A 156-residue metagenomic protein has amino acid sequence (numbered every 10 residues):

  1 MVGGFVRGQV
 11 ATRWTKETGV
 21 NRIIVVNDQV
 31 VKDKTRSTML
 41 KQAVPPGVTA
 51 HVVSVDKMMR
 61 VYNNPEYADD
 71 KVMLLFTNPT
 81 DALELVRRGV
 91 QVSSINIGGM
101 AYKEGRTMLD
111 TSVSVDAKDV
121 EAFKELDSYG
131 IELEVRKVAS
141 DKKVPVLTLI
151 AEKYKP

Functional and structural regions predicted by a protein language model:
M1-T49: Long, hydrophobic N-terminal alpha-helical segment
V2-G4, S54, N63, L75 (+2 more regions): C-terminal catalytic "cap/lid" subdomain
A11-T12, A82, F123: Generic hydrophobic/aromatic pocket-lining and core-packing "Φ" positions
T12-K16, M39-K41, R60-E66, G99-Y102: Short, flexible, solvent-exposed loop/turn segments with mixed acidic/basic and small polar residues
N27-V31, S54-M58, P79, G98-Y102 (+1 more regions): Short, ordered loop/turn segments at secondary-structure junctions
K41-A43, D69, V113, E152-K153: Short, hinge-like loop/turn segments at secondary-structure boundaries
H51-G98: Ordered, amphipathic secondary-structure segments that act as subunit-interaction surfaces in large macromolecular
R88, S94-P156: Glycine-rich, aromatic-bearing surface loops/beta-hairpins
